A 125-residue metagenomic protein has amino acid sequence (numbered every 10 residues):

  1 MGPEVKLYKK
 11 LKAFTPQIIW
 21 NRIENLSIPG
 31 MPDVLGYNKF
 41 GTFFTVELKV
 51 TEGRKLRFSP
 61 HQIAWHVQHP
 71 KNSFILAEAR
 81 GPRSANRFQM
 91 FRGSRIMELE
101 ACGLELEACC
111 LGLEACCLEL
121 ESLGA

Functional and structural regions predicted by a protein language model:
M1-N25, K39, F88: Acidic-basic catalytic patches of nuclease active cores, encompassing PD-(D/E)XK and other metal-cofactor nuclease
A13-T15, R95, L104: Structured catalytic cores of enzymes that bind and process phosphorylated ligands/cofactors
G30: Beta-rich catalytic cores
V34-G36, T42-E52: Conserved catalytic cores of phosphodiester-cleaving nucleases, focusing on short active-site segments
T51-E78: Short, charged, amphipathic alpha-helix that recurs within catalytic cores of restriction-modification and other
Q68-R95: Nucleic-acid nuclease catalytic cores
A101-L118: Long, intrinsically disordered low-complexity tandem-repeat segments
